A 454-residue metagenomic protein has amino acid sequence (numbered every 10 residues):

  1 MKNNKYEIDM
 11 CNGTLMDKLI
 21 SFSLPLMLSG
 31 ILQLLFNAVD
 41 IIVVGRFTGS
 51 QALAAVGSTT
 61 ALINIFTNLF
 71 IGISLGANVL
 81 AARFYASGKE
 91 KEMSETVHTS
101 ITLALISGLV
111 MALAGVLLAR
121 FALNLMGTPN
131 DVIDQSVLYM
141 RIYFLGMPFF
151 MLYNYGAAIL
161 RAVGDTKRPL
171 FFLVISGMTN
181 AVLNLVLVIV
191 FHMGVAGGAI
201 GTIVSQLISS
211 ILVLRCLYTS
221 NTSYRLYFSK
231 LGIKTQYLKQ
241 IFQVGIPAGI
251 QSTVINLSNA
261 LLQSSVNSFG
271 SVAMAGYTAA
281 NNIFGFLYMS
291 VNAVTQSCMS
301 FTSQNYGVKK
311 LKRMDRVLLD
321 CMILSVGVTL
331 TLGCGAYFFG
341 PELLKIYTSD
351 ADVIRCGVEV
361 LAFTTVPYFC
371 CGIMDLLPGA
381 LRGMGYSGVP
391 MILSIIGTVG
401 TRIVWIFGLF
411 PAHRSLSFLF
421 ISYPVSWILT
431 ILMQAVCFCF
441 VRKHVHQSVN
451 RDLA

Functional and structural regions predicted by a protein language model:
M1-S23, A81-G146, V190-I246, T302-P367 (+1 more regions): Short alpha-helical transmembrane segments in multi-pass integral membrane proteins
N12, M16-L35, V39, L62-L69 (+8 more regions): Residue-level signal for short hydrophobic patches within transmembrane helices of multi-pass membrane transporters
S21-D40, I142, S176, S205-S209 (+4 more regions): Transmembrane helical elements of multi-pass membrane transporters/channels
F22, L26-L34, I71, L103-A112 (+8 more regions): Hydrophobic alpha-helical transmembrane segments in multi-pass membrane proteins
L35-A54, L123-N130, V186-M193, T253-F286 (+3 more regions): Helix-terminus/linker motif at the lipid-water interface of multi-pass membrane proteins
L53-L113, F150-P169, G276-C334, F338-G340 (+2 more regions): Small-residue-rich hydrophobic transmembrane alpha-helices
I65-N68, N180-N184, S210-L214, F286-M289 (+3 more regions): Hydrophobic transmembrane alpha-helices of multi-pass small-molecule transporters
S74, Y143-R161, P169-N180, G198-I211 (+4 more regions): Short runs within selected transmembrane alpha-helices of multi-pass transporters and secretion channels
